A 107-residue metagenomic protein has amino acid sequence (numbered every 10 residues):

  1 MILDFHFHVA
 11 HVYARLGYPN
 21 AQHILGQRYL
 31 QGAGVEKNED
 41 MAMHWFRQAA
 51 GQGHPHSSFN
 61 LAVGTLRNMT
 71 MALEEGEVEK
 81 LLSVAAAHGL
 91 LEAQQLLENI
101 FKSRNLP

Functional and structural regions predicted by a protein language model:
I2-V9, E36-W45, M71-L81: Structural signature of tandem alpha-helical TPR/SEL1-like repeats, specifically the intra-repeat loop/turn
L3, L96-E98: Intrinsic-disorder-linked linear interaction elements in eukaryotic regulatory proteins
F7-H11, P19-Q27, F59: Alpha-helical tetratricopeptide repeat
Y13, Q48-A49, V84-A85: Canonical positions in the second alpha-helix
R15-Y18, Q31-A33, N38, G51-P55 (+4 more regions): Short helix-capping/linker turns of helical repeat alpha-solenoids
A72-E92, F101: TPR/TPR-like (Sel1-like) alpha-helical repeat modules
